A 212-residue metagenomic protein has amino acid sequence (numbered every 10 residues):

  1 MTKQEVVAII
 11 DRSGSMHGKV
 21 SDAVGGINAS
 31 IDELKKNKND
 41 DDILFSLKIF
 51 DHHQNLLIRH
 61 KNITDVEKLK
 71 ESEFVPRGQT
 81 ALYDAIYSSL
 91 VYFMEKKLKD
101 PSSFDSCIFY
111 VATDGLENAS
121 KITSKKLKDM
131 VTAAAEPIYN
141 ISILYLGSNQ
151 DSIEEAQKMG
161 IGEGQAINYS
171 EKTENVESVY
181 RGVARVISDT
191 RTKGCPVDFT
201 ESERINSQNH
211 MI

Functional and structural regions predicted by a protein language model:
M1-I212: Acidic, low-complexity intrinsically disordered regions
